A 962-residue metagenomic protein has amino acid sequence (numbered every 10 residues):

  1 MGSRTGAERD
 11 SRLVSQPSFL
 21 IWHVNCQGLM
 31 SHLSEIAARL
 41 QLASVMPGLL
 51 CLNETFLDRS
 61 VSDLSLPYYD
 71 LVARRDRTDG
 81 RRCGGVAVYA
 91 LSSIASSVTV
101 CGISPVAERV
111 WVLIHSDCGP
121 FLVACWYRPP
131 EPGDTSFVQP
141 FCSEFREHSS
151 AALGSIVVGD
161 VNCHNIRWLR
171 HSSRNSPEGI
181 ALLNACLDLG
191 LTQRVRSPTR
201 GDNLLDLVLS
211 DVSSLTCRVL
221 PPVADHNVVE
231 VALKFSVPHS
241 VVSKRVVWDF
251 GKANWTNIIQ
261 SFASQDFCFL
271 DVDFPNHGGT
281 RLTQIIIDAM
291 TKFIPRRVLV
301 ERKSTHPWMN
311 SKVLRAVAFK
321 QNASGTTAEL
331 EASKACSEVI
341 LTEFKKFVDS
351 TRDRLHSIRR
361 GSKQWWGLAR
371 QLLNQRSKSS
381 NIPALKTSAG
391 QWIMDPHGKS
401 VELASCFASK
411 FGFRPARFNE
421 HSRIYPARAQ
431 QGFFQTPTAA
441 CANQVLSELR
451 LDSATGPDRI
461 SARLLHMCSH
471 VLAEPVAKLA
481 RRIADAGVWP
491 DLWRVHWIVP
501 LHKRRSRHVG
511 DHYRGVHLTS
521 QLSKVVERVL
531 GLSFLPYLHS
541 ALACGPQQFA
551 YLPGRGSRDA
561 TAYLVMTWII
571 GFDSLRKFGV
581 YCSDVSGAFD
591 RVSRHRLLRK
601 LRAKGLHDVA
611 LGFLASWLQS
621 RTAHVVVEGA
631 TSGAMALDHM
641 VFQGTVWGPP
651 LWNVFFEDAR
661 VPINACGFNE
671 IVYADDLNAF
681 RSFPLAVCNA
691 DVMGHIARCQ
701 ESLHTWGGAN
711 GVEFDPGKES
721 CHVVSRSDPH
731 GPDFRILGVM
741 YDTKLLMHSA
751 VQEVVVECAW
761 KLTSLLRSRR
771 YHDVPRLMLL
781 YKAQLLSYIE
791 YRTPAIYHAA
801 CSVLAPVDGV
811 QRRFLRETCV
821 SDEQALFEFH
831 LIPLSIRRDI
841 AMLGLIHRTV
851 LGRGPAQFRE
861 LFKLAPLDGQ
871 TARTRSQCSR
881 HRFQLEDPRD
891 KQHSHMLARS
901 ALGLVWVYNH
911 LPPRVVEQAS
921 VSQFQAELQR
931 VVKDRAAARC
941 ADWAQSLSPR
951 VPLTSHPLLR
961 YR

Functional and structural regions predicted by a protein language model:
M1-A152, N165, S173, A181-D188 (+4 more regions): Short phosphate/oxyanion-binding micro-motifs
P67, R196-L220, V692, R698-E701 (+2 more regions): Short, conserved micro-motifs composed of acidic
V106, S400, F407, F411 (+3 more regions): Conserved pre-catalytic core of RNA-dependent polymerases
L113-P120, S213-K303, N381, W392 (+9 more regions): Surface polyanion/phosphate-binding segment centered on an Asp-His-Pro turn
E144-V158, L530-F549, G571-D573, P649-A686: Active-site palm subdomain of RNA-directed nucleic acid polymerases
G159-D160, H226, G456, V495-I498 (+12 more regions): Catalytic palm active-site di-aspartate
L183, L220, P238, T280-F293 (+3 more regions): Basic/polar low-complexity segments
V300-W308, E338, R354-H356, L552-R555 (+3 more regions): Non-catalytic, peripheral interaction segments enriched in hydrophobic/basic residues
